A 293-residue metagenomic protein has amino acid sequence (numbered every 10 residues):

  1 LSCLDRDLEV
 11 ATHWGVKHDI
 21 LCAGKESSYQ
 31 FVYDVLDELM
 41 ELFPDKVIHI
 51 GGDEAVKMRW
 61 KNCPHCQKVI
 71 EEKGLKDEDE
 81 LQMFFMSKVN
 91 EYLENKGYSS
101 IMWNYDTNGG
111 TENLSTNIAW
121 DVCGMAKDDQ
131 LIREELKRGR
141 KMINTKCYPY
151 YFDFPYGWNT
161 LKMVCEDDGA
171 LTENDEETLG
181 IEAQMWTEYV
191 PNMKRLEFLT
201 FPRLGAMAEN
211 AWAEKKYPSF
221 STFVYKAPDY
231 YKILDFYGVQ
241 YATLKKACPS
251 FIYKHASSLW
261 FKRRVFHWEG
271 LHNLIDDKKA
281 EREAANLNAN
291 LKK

Functional and structural regions predicted by a protein language model:
L1-Q30, M58-M83: Aromatic- and acidic-residue-enriched carbohydrate-binding clefts of CAZyme catalytic domains
D19-G51: An active-site-proximal structural segment forming one wall of the substrate-binding cleft that immediately precedes
V32-M40, M86-N90, D129-I132: Generic structural signal for well-ordered alpha-helices, preferentially at hydrophobic/aromatic core positions
M40-P44, E94, E209-W212, D235: Hydrophobic alpha-helix feature that most strongly marks membrane-spanning transmembrane helices and their immediate
L42, K88-K96, E134, I233: Alpha-helical structural signal in soluble globular domains
I48-M58, W103, Q184-T187: Short acidic/histidine-rich active-site segments
G51-G52, Q82-T111, C147: Aromatic-lined carbohydrate-recognition surfaces of secreted/lumenal glycan-active proteins
S99-K293: Flexible, acidic glycine-rich loops studded with aromatic residues
